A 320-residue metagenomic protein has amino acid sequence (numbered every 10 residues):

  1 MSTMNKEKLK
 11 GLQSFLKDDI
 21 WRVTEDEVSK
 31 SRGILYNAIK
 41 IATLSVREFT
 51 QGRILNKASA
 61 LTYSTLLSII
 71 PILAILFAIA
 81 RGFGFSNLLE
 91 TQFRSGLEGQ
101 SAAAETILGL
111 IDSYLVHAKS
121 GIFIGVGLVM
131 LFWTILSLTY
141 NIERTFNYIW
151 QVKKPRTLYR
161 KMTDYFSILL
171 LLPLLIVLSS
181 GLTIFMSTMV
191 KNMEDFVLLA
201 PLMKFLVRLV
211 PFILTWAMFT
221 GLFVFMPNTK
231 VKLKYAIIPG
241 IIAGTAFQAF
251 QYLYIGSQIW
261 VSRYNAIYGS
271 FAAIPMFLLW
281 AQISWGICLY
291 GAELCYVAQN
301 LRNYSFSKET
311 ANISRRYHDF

Functional and structural regions predicted by a protein language model:
S2-F320: Membrane-embedded alpha-helices and immediately adjacent juxtamembrane helical segments in alpha-helical membrane
